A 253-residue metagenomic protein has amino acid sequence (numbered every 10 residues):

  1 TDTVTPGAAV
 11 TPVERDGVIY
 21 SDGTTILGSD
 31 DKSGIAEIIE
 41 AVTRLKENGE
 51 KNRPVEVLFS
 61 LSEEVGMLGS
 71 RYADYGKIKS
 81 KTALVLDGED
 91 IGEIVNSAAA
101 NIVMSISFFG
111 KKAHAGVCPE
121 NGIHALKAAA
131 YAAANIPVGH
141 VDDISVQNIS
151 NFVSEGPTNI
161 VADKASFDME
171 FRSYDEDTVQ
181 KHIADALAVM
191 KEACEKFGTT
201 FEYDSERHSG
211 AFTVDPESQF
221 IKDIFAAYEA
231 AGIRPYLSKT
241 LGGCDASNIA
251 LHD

Functional and structural regions predicted by a protein language model:
T1-P54, F59, S80: Active-site metal-coordination/substrate-binding segment of hydrolases, especially metallo-dependent peptidases
A8-V10, G92-S97, S154-N159: Short beta-strand/turn micro-motifs at beta-sheet edges
G17-I19, T25, V55-E56, S80-L84 (+6 more regions): Structural motif
Y20-S29, K112-P119, E155: A short glycine/serine-rich beta->alpha loop
I35-L45, A73, A129-A133, I249: Buried hydrophobic packing segments
E40-R53, G76-K79, A134-D143, K191-K196: Secondary-structure boundary elements
E47-A125: Fold-level recognition of mixed alpha/beta catalytic cores in primary-metabolism enzymes, strongest
A125-D253: Metal-dependent amide/peptide-bond hydrolase catalytic core, centered on the "pita-bread" metallohydrolase fold
